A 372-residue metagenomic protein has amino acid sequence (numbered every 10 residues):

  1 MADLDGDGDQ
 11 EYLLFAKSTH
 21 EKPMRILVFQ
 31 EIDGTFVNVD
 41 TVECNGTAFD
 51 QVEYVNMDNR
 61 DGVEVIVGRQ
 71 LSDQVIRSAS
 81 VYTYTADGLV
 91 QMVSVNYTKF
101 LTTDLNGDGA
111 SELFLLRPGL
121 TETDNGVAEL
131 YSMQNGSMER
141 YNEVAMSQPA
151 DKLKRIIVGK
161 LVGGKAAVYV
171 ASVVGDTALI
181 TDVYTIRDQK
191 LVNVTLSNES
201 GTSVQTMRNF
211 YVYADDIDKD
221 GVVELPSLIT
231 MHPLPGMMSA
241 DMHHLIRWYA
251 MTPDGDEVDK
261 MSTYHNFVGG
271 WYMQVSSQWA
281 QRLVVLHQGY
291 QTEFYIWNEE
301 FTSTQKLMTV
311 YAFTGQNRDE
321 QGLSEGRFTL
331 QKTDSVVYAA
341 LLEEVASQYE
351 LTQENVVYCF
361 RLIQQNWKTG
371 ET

Functional and structural regions predicted by a protein language model:
M1-H287, Q291-I296, Q316-A339, E344 (+1 more regions): Beta-propeller-forming repeat regions
E299-N317: A short acidic-to-branched-hydrophobic micro-motif
E344-E354: A short acidic/glycine-rich loop-to-helix N-cap element
